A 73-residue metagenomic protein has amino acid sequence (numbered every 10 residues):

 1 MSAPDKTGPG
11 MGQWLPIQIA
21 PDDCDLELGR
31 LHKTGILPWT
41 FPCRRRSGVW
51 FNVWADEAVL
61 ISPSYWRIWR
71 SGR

Functional and structural regions predicted by a protein language model:
M1-Q13, I68-R73: Short intrinsically disordered terminal tails
P4, P21, D56-V59: Intrinsic disorder/low-complexity segments
T7, E27-G29, A58: Intrinsically disordered, low-complexity regions of eukaryotic proteins
G8-D22, L26: Surface-exposed ligand/attachment interfaces on beta-rich extracellular proteins
P21-K33, L37-W39: Short hydrophobic/aromatic-rich beta-strand motifs
T34-R73: Acidic, glycine/polar-enriched metal-coordinating patches/loops that mediate binding to polyanionic ligands
